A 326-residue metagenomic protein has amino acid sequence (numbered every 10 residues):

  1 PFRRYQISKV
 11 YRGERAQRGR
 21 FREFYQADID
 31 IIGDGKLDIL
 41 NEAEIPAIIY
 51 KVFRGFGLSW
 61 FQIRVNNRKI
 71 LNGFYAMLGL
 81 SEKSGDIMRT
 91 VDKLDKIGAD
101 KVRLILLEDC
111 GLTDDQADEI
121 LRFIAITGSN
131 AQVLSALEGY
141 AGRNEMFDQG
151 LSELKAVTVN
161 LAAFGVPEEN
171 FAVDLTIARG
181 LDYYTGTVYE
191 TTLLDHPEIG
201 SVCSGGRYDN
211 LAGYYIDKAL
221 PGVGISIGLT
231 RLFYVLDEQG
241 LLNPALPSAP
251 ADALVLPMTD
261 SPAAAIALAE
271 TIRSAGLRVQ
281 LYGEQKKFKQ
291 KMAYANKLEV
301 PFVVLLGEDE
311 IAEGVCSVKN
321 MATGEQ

Functional and structural regions predicted by a protein language model:
P1-S59, I105-Q326: Positively charged, Gly/Ser-enriched RNA/tRNA-binding surfaces
I49, L78, G85, D100 (+1 more regions): Juxtamembrane helix-loop transition sites at the ends of transmembrane segments in multi-pass membrane proteins
R64: Ligand-site clamp/hinge motif
L71-N72: Short, well-ordered alpha-helical microsegments
G79-L107, L193-D195: Acidic, His- and aromatic-enriched active-site or binding-groove loops in soluble protein domains that engage sugars
